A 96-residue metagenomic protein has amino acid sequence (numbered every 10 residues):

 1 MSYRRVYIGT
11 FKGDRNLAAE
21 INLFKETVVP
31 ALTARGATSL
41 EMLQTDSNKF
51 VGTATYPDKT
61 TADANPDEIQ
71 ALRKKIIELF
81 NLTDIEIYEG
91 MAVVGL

Functional and structural regions predicted by a protein language model:
M1-E68, L79, T83-L96: Short S/T/G/P-rich N-terminal loop/turn motif that feeds into the first structured element of a domain
